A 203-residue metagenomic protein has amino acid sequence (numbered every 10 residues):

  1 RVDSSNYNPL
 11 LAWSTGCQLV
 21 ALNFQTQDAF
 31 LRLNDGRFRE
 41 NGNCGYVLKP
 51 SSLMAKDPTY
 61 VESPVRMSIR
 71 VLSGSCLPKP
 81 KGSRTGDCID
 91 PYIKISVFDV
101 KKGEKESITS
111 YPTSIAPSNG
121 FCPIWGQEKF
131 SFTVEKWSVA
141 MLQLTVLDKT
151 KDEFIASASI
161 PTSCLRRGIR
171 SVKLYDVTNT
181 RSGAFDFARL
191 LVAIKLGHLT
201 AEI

Functional and structural regions predicted by a protein language model:
R1, I69, C76-F187: Peripheral membrane lipid-binding modules
R1-L33, R39-N41: Catalytic and substrate-binding clefts that recognize carbohydrates or anionic sugar/phosphate headgroups
S5-P9, K56-P58, P80-K81, S131: Generic recognition of flexible, low-complexity loop/linker segments
N8-S14, F38, T59, V134 (+1 more regions): A general structural signal for short secondary-structure junctions and capping/turn motifs
L33-K56: Long, highly charged low-complexity segments enriched in Glu/Asp and Lys/Arg with interspersed Ser/Thr
L48-S73: Surface beta-strand/loop "capping" patches
P50, R189-I194: Low-complexity, acidic/Ser/Thr- and charged residue-rich accessory regions of DNA metabolism proteins
I89, K195-I203: Long, low-complexity intrinsically disordered regions enriched in serine/proline/threonine and often acidic residues
